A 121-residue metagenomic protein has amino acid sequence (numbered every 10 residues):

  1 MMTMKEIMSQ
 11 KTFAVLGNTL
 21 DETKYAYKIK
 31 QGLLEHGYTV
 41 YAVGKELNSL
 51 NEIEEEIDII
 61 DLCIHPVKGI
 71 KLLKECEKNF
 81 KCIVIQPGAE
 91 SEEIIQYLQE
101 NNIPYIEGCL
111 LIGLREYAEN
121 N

Functional and structural regions predicted by a protein language model:
M1-G44, N51: Hydrophobic, well-ordered beta-alpha structural blocks that scaffold small-molecule cofactor pockets
S9-Q10, E55-I59, N79: Alpha-helix C-terminal capping/helix-to-coil transition sites in glycosyltransferase folds
V15, D61-L62, I85: Redox-cofactor binding/interface segments in oxidoreductases and associated redox assembly factors
Y38, K81, I103: Short phosphate-binding/catalytic loops that engage adenosine nucleotides
A42-L73: Glycine-rich, highly charged phosphate/nucleotide-binding loops
K45-E46, P66, Q86-S91, C109-G113: Short, acidic/turn-prone active-site loops that include or flank metal/cofactor- and phosphate-binding residues
N79-L98: ADP-ribose/adenylate-binding Rossmann-like module
P104-N121: Active-site capping/gating segments
